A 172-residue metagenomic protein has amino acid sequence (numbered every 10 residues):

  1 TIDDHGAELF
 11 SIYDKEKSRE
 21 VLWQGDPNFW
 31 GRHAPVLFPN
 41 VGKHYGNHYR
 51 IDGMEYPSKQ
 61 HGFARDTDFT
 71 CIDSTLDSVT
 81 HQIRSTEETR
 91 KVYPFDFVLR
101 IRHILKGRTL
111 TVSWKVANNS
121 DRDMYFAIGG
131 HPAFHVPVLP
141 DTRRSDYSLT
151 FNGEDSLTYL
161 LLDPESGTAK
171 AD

Functional and structural regions predicted by a protein language model:
T1-D3, S85-P132, V138-L139: Acidic, contiguous internal or C-terminal segments within carbohydrate-active enzymes that form a structured patch used
T1-H48, E55: Beta-strand-rich N-terminal accessory domains
D3, Y13, Q24, I72 (+3 more regions): A structural detector for beta-sheet-dominated domains
G6, K43, F63-R65, F95-F97 (+1 more regions): Residues that act as N-cap/strand-start positions at coil-to-secondary-structure junctions
F10, V79, L110-V112: Hydrophobic residues embedded in beta-strands of well-ordered beta-sheets
S11-Y13, R122-I128, L160-L161: Short, hydrophobic/aromatic beta-strand segments
M54-G107: Extended, loop-rich substrate-binding clefts of extracytoplasmic carbohydrate-active enzymes
A133-D172: Active-site/ligand-binding surface loops and adjacent short beta/alpha elements that line catalytic pockets across
